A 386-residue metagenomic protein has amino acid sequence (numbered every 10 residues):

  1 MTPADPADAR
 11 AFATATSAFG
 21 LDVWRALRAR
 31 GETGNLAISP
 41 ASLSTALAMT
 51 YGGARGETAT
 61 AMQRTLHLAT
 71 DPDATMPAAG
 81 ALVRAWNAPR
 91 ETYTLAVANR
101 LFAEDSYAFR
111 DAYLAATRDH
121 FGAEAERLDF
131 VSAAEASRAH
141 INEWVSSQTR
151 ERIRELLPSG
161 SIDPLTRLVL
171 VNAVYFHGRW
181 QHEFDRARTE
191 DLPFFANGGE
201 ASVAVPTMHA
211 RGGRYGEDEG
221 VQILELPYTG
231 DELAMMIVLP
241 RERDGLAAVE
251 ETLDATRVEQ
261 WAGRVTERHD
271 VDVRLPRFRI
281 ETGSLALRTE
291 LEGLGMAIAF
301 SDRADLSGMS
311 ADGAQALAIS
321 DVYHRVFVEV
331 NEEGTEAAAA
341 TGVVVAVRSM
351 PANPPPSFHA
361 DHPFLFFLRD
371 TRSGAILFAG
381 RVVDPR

Functional and structural regions predicted by a protein language model:
M1-A15: N-terminal low-complexity, Pro/Thr/Ser-rich intrinsically disordered segments that act as propeptides or flexible
A13-F19, E143: Acidic-glycine-rich active-site phosphate/pyrophosphate-binding loop
S17-R28: Extracellular/luminal recognition modules and glycoprotein regions
G20, G220-I223, R325, D361-L365: Short glycine-rich loop/turn motifs
A26-A37, A41-L95: Post-signal peptide N-terminal segment of secreted/secretory-pathway proteins
T33, P72-R243, A248, E259-P355: Non-catalytic, conformational "gating/processing" segments within enzyme and secreted inhibitor domains
A37-R55, A59, E225, P354-R386: Feature captures eukaryotic membrane-trafficking machinery centered on endolysosomal pathways and lysosome-related
